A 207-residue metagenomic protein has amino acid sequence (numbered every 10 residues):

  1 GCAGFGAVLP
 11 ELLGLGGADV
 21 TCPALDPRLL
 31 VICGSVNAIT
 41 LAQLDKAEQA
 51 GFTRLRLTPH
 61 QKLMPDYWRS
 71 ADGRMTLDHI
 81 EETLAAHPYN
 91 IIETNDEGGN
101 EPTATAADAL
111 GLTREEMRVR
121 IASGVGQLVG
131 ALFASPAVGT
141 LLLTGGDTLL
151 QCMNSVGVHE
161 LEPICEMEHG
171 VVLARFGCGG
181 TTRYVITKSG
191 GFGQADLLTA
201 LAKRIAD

Functional and structural regions predicted by a protein language model:
G1-D207: Active-site catalytic microenvironments in core metabolic enzymes, especially phosphate/sugar-handling
